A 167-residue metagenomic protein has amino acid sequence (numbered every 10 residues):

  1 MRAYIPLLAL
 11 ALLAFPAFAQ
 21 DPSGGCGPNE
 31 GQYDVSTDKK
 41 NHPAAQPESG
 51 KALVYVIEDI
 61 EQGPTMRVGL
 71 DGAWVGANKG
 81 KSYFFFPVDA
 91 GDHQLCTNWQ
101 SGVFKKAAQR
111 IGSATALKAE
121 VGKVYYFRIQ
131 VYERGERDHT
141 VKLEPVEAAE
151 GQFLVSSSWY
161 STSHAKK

Functional and structural regions predicted by a protein language model:
M1-Y4: Positively charged n-region of N-terminal signal peptides that target proteins for export
A14-P16: N-terminal signal peptide c-region/cleavage motif recognized by signal peptidases
A19-K167: Short loop/turn and low-complexity linker motifs enriched in small/turn-promoting residues
